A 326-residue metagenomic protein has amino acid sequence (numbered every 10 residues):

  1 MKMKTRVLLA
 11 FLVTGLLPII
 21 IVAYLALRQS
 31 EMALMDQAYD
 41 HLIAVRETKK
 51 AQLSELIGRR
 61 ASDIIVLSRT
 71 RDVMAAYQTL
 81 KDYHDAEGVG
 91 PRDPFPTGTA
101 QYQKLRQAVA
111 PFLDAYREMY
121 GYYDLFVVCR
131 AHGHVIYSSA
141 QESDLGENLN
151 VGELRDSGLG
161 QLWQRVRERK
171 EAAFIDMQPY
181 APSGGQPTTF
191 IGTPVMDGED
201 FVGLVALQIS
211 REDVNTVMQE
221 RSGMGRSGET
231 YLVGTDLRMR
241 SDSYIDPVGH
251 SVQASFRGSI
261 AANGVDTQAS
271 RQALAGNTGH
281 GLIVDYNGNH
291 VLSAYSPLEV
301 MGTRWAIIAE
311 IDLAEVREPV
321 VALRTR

Functional and structural regions predicted by a protein language model:
M3-Y102, D114, E118-L125, A172 (+3 more regions): Juxtamembrane extracytoplasmic/periplasmic/luminal helical "stalk" adjacent to the first N-terminal
M32-L34, V214-M218, I311-R326: Membrane-interface helix-start motif
M35, D40-H41, V45, A75-D85 (+10 more regions): N-terminal sensory and localization modules of signal-transduction and trafficking proteins
V66, P111-M119, R165, T216-R221 (+1 more regions): Amphipathic alpha-helical regulatory segments at dimerization interfaces that relay allosteric signals between sensory
T79-G90, I136-L149, E153-L154, K170 (+2 more regions): Intrinsic low-complexity, intrinsically disordered coil/linker regions enriched in small/polar and charged residues
A100-F112, V265-L274: Alpha-helix-centered segments that form part of catalytic cores
R106-Q208, N277, V284: Extracytoplasmic/periplasmic ligand-binding sensor regions of membrane-associated signaling proteins
G203-S210, S293-P319: Short, hydrophobic beta-strand elements of compact beta-sandwich sensory domains
